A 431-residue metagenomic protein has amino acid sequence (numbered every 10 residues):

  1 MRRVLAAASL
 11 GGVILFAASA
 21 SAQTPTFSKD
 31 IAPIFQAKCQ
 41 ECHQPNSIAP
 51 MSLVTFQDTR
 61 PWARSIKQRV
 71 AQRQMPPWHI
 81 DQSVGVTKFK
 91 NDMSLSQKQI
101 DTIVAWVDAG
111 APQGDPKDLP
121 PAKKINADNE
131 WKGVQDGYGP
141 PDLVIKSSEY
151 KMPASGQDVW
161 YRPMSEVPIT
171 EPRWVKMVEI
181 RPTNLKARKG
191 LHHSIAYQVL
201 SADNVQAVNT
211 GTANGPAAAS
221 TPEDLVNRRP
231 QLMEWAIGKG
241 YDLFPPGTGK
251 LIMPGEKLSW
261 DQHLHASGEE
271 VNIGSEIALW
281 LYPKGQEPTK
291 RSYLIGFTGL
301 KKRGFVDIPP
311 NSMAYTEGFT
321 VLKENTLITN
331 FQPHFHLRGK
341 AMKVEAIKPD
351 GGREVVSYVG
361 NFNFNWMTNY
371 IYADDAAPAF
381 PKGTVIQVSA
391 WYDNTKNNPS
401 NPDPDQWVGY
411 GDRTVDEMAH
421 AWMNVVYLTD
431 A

Functional and structural regions predicted by a protein language model:
A7-A17: Bacterial N-terminal signal peptides
A20-S165, M177, G255-D261, G268: Aromatic- and Gly/Pro-enriched helix-to-coil junctions and flexible linker segments
S65, R73-K88, L191-P245: A surface-exposed loop-and-adjacent beta-strand signature within N-terminal beta-sandwich domains that mediate ligand
A111-Q113, H265-E270, W391-N401: Short acidic/polar inter-strand loop motif in beta-rich domains
P120-G190, E269-R338, P399-A431: Solvent-exposed, flexible loop/coil segments flanking beta-strands in beta-rich domains
V175-K176, G249-H265, P378-D393: Noncatalytic modules at the cell exterior or secretory-pathway interfaces, chiefly beta-strand-rich lectin/adhesion
R228-P254, F364-F380: Beta-sandwich interaction modules
L327-R413: Extended, compositionally biased non-globular segments
